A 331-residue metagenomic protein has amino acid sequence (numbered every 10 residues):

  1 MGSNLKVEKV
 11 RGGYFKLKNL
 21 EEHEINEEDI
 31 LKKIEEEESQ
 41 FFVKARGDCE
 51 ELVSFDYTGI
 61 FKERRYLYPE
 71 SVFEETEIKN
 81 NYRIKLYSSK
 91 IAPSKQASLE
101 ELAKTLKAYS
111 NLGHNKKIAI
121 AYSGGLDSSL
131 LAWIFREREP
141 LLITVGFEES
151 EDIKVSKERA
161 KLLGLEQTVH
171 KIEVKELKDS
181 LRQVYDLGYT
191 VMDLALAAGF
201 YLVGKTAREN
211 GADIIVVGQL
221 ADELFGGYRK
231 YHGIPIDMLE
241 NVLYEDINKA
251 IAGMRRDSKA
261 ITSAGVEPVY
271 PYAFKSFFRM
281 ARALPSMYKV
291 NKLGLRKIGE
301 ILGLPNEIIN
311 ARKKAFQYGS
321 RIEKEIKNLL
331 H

Functional and structural regions predicted by a protein language model:
M1-H170, V174-K175, D179: Cysteine-centered catalytic environments shared across enzyme families
S98-L102, L106, L131, D152 (+6 more regions): Hydrophobic (often cysteine-bearing) scaffold residues that line and stabilize catalytic clefts of nucleotide/cofactor
G113-N115, A207-A212: Glycine-rich phosphate-binding loop signature in dinucleotide/nucleotide-binding domains
A132, I153-S156, L181, N210 (+2 more regions): Conserved strand-to-helix beginnings and helix N-cap segments that scaffold or border functional pockets
F135-R136, S156-E158, Q183-Y185, R229-G233: Short, glycine/charged-enriched secondary-structure capping and boundary segments
I153-G188, T206, I214-L224, S276: A conserved beta-strand->alpha-helix junction
M192-R208: A conserved donor-nucleotide-binding helix/loop in the catalytic core of Leloir-type glycosyltransferases
I215, L220-D237, N248-H331: Mid-to-C-terminal catalytic subdomains of enzymes that bind/position adenosyl phosphate moieties or nucleic-acid
